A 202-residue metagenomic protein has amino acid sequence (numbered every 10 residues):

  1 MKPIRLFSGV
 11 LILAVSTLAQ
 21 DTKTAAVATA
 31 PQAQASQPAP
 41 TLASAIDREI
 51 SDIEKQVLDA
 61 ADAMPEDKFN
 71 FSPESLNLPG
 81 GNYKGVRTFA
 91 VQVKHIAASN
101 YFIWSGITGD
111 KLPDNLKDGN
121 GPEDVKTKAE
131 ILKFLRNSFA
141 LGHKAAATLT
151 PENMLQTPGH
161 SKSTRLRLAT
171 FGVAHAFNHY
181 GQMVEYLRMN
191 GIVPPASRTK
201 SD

Functional and structural regions predicted by a protein language model:
M1-S8: Bacterial N-terminal signal peptides that target proteins for export
A14-S16: N-terminal signal peptide c-region/cleavage motif recognized by signal peptidases
T22-I53: Short N-terminal segments immediately surrounding and downstream of signal-peptide cleavage
P31-L42, D110-D124: Acidic/histidine-rich, surface-exposed loop or edge segments in extracytoplasmic proteins
D47, S51-L58, N70-G119, T157-D202: Short, contiguous alpha-helical
E49, P122-Q156, T164-F177: Acidic/histidine-rich alpha-helical segments that form the ligand environment of transition-metal centers
